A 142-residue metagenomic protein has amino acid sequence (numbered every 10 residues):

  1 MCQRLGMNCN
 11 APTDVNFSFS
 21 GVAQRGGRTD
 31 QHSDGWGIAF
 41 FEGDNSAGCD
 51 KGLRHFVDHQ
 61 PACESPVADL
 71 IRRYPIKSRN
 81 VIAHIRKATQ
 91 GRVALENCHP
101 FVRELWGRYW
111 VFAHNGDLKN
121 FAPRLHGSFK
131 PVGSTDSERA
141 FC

Functional and structural regions predicted by a protein language model:
M1-C63: Extreme N-terminus nucleophile/cap motif
C2, W110-N120: Conserved beta-strand-loop-short alpha-helix elements that form and flank the Mn2+/Mg2+-coordinating active site
C9-A11, H84-K87, N115: Fold-independent oxyanion-binding glycine-rich loops and adjacent beta-strand/coil segments at enzyme active sites
V15-N16, G48-C49, G91-V93, N120-P123: Short helix/loop capping segments that flank catalytic or ligand/cofactor-binding pockets
G37, V81-H84: A short, Trp-centered hydrophobic/proline-enriched beta-strand micro-motif
I38, G116, A140: Residue-level signal for inorganic ion chemistry
H59-I71, A83-G107, R124-H126: Short acidic (Asp/Glu) patches
K119-C142: Short histidine
